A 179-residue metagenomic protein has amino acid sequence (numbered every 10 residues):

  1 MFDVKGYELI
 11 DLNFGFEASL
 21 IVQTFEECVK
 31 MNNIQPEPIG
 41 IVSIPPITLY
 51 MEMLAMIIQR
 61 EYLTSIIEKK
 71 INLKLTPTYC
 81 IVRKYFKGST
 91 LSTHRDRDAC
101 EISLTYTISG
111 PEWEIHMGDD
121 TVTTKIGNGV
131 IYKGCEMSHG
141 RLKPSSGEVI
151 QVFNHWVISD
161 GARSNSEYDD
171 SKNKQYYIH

Functional and structural regions predicted by a protein language model:
M1-I71: Non-heme Fe(II)/2-oxoglutarate
D3-V4, T76, E148: A short, polar/charged loop/turn motif at coil->beta-strand junctions and beta-hairpin connectors
I57-E61, T76, H94-D98: Alpha-helix initiation and capping sites
Y62-I66, I81, S103: Generic beta-strand or strand-like secondary-structure segments
N72-I81: A short coil-to-beta-strand element that immediately follows conserved catalytic motifs
Y85-L142, G147-V152, V157-Q175: Catalytic core of non-heme Fe(II) oxygenases with the double-stranded beta-helix
I178-H179: Low-complexity, Gly/Ser/Thr/Pro-rich intrinsically disordered linker/tail segments
